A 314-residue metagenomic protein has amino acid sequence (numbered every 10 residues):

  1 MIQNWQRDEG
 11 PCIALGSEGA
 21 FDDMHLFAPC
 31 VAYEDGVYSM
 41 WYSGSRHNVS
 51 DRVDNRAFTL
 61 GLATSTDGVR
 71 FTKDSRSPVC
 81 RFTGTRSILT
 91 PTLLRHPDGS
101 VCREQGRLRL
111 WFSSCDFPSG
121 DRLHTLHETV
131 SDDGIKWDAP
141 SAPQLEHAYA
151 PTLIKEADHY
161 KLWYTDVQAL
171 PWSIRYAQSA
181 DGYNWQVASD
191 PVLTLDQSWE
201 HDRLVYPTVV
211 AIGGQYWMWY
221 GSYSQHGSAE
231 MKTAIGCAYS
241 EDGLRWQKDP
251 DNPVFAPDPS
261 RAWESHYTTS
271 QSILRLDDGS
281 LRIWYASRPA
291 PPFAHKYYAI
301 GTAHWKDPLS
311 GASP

Functional and structural regions predicted by a protein language model:
M1-T90, L94-Y149, I154-D202, V210-H266 (+1 more regions): Beta-rich carbohydrate-recognition and catalytic domains
V205: Predominantly extracellular/luminal carbohydrate-interaction, adhesion, and secreted-enzyme modules that are
S272: Conserved active-site neighborhood of enzyme catalytic/cofactor-binding cores
